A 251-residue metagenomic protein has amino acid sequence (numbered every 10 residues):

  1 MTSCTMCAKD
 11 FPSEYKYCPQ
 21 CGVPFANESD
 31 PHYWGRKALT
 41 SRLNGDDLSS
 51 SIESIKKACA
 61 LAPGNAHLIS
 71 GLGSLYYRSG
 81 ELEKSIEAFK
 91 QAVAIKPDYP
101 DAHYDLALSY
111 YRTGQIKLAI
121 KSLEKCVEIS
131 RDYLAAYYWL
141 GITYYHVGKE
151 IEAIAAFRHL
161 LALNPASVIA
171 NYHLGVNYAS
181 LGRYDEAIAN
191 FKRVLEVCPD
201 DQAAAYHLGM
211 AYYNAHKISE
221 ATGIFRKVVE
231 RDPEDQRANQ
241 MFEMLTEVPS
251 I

Functional and structural regions predicted by a protein language model:
K16, N214, I218-I251: Terminal, low-structured helical/coil segments at or just beyond the last alpha-helical repeat
G22-D30: Short Cys/His-rich micro-motifs in 6-15 aa windows
S29-H67, G71-E81, L108, R112: Alpha-helical segment of the N-proximal tetratricopeptide repeat
H32-Y33, H67, D101, A135 (+4 more regions): Start-of-helix register in tetratricopeptide repeats
N44-K56, S79-Q91, R112-K125, H146-H159 (+3 more regions): Structural signature of tandem alpha-helical TPR/SEL1-like repeats, specifically the intra-repeat loop/turn
